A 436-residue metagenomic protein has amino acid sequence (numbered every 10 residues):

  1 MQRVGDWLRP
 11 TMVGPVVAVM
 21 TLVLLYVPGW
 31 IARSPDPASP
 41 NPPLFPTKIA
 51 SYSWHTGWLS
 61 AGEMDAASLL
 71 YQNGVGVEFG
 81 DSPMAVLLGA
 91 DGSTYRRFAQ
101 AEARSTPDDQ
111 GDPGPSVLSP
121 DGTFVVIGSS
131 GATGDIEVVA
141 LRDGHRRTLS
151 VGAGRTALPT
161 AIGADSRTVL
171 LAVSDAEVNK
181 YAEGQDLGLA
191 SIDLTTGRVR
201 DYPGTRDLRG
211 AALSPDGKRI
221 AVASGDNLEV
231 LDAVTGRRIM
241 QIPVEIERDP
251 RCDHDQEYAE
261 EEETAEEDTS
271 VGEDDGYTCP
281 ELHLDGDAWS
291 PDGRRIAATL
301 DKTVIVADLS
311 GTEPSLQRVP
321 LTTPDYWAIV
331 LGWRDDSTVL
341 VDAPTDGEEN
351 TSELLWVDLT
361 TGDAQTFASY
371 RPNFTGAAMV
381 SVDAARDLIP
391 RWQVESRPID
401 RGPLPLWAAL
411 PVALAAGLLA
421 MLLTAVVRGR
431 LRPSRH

Functional and structural regions predicted by a protein language model:
G29-A103, V380-I399: Extracytoplasmic low-complexity, Pro/Thr/Ser/Ala/Gly-rich segments that lie immediately after a secretion/anchoring
T47-A50, T94-D108, H145-V151, G197-P203 (+4 more regions): A short beta-strand motif characteristic of beta-propeller blades
T56-A66, P115-F124, T160-L170, A211-R219 (+3 more regions): Blade-terminus and WD-like Trp-Asp/Gly-His loop motifs, strongest in beta-propeller folds
V77-S82, S130-G134, V178-L187, V222-A223 (+1 more regions): Short, solvent-exposed loop/turn segments at conserved positions within beta-propeller repeat blades
G89-S93, A140-G144, D193-G197, D232-G236 (+2 more regions): Short loop/turn segments that connect beta-strands within beta-propeller blades
A101-P113, V151-A157, T205-G210, V244-D249 (+3 more regions): Short coil/turn segments at the loop-to-beta-strand junctions that recur within blades of beta-propeller repeat folds
R238-C252, V271-C279, D287, T299-G402: Membrane-proximal extracellular "stem/stalk" segments of glycoproteins immediately N-terminal to a transmembrane helix
I389-H436: C-terminal single-pass membrane-anchor helix
